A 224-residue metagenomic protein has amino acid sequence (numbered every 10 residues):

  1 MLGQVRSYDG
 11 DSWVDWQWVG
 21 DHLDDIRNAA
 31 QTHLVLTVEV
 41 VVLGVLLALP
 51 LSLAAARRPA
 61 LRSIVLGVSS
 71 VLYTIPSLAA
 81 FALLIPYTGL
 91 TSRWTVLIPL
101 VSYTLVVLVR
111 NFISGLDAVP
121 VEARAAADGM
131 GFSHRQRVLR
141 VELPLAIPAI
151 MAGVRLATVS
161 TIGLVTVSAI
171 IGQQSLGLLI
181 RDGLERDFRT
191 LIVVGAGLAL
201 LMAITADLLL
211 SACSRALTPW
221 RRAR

Functional and structural regions predicted by a protein language model:
Q4-V41: Periplasmic/extracellular loop-to-transmembrane helix junction in inner-membrane transport proteins
D25-L36, I85-V107, A146-I147, L191 (+1 more regions): Loop-to-helix entry region at the N-terminal start of transmembrane alpha-helices in multi-pass membrane transporters
N28, L51-L84, L100, R110-S114: Cytoplasmic-entry segments and transmembrane alpha-helices of multi-pass inner-membrane transporters
L46-L51, T95-R124, I147, V154-I162 (+1 more regions): Membrane-embedded alpha-helices of multi-pass transport/permease systems
P59, S114-D117, V121, V193-R224: C-terminal transmembrane helix and the adjacent membrane-cytosol boundary/short C-terminal tail of inner/organellar
P86-Y87, L164-A199, T218, R224: Glycine-rich helix-loop "coupling/hinge" segments at transmembrane-helix boundaries in multipass transporters
N111-I150, L176, I180: Short cytoplasmic-facing helical segments at TM-TM junctions of multi-pass membrane proteins
H134-V167, V194: Transmembrane alpha-helices
